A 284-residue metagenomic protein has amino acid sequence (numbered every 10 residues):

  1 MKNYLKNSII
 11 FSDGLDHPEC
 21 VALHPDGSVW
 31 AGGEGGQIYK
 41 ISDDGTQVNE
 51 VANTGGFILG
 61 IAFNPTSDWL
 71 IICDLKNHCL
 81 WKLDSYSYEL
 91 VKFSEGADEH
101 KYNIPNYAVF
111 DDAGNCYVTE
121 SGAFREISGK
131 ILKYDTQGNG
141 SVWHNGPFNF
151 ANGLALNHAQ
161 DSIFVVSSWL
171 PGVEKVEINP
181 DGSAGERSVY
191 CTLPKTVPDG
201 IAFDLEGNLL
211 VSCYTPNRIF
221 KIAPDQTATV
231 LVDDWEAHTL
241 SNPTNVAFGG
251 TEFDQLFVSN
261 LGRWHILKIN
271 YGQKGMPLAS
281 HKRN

Functional and structural regions predicted by a protein language model:
M1-K6, V29, E34-G35, I41 (+2 more regions): Blade/loop signatures of beta-propeller domains
M1-L15, R187, H281: A short helix->beta-strand "capping" segment at the edge of beta-propeller domains
D13-D26, T54-I71, D98-A123, S128 (+5 more regions): Beta-rich, blade/repeat-based domains predominating in secreted/periplasmic proteins but also intracellular
G33-E34, L75, S121-A123, S168-W169 (+4 more regions): Short loop/turn segments immediately following the C-termini of beta-strands
Q37-Y39, C79-W81, G129-L132, G172-E174 (+2 more regions): A short loop-to-beta-strand structural motif that recurs across blades of beta-propeller domains
S42-T46, D84-Y88, Y134-N139, E177-G182 (+2 more regions): Short loop/turn segments that connect beta-strands within beta-propeller blades
N49-N53, V91-E95, V142-N145, G185-C191 (+2 more regions): Beta-propeller fold detector
P243-N284: Blade-level signature of beta-propeller repeat domains, shared across WD40, Kelch, NHL, RCC1 and BNR/Asp-box propellers
